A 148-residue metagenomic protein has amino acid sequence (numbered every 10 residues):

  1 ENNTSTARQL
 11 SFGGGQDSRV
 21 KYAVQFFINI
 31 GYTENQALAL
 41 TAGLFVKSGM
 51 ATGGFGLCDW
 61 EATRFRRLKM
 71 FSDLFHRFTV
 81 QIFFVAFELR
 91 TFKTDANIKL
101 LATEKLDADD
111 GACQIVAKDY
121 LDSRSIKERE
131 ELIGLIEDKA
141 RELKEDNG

Functional and structural regions predicted by a protein language model:
N2-G31, F45-A108: Peptidoglycan-targeting cell-wall enzymes and recognition modules
E34-A42, D107-C113: Alpha-helical scaffolds flanking conserved acidic
A42-V46, D119: Short acidic/histidine-centered micro-motifs embedded in hydrophobic/aromatic stretches that mark compact functional
L106-G148: Active-site or metal-binding loop neighborhoods of secreted/extracellular toxin and effector enzymes
